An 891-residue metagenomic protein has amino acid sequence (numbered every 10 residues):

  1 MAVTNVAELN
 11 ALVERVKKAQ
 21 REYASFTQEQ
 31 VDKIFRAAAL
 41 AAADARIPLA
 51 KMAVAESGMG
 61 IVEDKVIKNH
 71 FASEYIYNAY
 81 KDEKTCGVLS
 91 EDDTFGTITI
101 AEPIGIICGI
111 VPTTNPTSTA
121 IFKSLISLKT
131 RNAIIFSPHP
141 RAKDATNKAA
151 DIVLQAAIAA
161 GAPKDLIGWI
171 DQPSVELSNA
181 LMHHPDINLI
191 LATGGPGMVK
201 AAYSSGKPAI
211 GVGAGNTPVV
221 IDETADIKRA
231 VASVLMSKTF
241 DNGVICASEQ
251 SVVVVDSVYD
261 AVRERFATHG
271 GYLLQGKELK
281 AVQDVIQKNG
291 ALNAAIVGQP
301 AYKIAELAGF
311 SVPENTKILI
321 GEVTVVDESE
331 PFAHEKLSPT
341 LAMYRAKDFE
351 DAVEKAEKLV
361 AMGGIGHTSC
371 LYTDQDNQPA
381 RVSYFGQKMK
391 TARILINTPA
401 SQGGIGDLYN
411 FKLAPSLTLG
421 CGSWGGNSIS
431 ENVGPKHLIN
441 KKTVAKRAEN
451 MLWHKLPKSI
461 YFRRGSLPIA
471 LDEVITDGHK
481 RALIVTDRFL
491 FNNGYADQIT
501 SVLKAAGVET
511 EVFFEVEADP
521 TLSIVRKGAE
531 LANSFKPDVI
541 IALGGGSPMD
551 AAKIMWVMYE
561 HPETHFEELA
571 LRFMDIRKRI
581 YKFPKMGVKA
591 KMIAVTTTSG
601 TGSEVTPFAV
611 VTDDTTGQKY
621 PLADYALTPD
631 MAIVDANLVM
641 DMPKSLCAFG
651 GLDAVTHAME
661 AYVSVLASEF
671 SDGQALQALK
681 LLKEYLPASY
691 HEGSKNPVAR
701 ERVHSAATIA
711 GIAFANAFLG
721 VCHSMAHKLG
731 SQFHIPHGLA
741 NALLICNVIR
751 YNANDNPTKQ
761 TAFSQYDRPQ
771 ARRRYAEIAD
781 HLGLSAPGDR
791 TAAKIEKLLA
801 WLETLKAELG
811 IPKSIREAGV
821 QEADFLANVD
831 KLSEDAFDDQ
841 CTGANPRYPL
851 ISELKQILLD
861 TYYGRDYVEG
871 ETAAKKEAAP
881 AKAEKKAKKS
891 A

Functional and structural regions predicted by a protein language model:
M1-I98, I126, T268: N-terminal Rossmann-like NAD(P)+-binding subdomain of aldehyde/semialdehyde dehydrogenases
V3, I121, V199-D327: ALDH superfamily catalytic-core signature
A24, F310-N450: Conserved C-terminal structural/oligomerization subdomain of aldehyde/semialdehyde dehydrogenase
N78, K84, A149, S523-N637: Glycine/threonine-rich beta-strand-loop-alpha-helix active-site module that forms ligand/phosphate-binding
V88-R229: Rossmann-like NAD(P) dinucleotide-binding subdomain of oxidoreductase/dehydrogenase enzymes
D260, T268, V605-A717: Carboxylate- and glycine-rich phosphate/diphosphate-binding segment that chelates Mg2+/Mn2+
L452-V539, I815-R816: ATP/NTP phosphate-donor binding region
Q732-I735, L739-L826, G843, Y867-V868 (+1 more regions): Gly/Pro-rich interdomain helix-loop hinge
